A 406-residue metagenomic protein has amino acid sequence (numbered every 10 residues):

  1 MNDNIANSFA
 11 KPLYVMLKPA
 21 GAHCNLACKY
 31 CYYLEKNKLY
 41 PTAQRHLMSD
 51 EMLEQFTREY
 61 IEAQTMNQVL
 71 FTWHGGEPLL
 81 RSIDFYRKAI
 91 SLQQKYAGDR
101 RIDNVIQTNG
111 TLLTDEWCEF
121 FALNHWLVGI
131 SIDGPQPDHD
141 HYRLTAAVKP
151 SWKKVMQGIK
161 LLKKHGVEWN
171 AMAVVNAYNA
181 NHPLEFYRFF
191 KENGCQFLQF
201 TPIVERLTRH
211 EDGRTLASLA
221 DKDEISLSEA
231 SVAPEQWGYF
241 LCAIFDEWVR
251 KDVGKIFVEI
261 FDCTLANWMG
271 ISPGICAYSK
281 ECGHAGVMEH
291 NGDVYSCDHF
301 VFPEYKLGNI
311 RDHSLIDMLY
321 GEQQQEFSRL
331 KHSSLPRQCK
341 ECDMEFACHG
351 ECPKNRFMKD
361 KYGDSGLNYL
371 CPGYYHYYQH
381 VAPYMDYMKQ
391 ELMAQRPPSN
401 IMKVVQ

Functional and structural regions predicted by a protein language model:
M1-E119, L123-N124: Conserved alpha-helical substructure of the radical SAM core
C24, C28-C31, C276, C282 (+5 more regions): Disulfide-bonded cysteines in secreted/extracellular proteins and peptides
K29-Y33, D133, D212-L219: Short, flexible, mixed-charge acidic loops at enzyme active sites
F56-R58, E62, L80-Q199, R206-T208 (+1 more regions): Conserved AdoMet/S-adenosylmethionine-binding subsite of the radical SAM
T145-K153, K160, K164-A277, E281 (+3 more regions): Radical SAM enzyme [4Fe-4S]-AdoMet core and its adjacent flexible, acidic and glycine-rich loops/tails across
H290: A cytosolic small-molecule/anion-sensing beta-strand core signal
V301-Q406: Flexible mid-to-C-terminal extensions adjoining Fe-S/redox cofactors in radical SAM and related proteins
